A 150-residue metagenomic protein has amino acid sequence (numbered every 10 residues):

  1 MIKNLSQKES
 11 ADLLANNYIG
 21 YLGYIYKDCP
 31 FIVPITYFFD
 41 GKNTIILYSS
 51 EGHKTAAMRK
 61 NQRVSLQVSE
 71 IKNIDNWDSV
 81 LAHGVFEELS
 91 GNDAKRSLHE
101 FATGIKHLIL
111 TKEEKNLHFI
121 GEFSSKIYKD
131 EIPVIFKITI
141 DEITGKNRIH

Functional and structural regions predicted by a protein language model:
M1-G20: Short, basic/aromatic recognition patches
N17-S50, L66-Q67: Short beta-strand segments
Y26, V68-E70, T139-E142: Short, structured patches in soluble enzyme cores that scaffold and shape functional sites
K42-T44, Q62, D141: Beta-strand-connecting loop/turn residues
S50, S69, R148-H150: Surface loops and adjacent helix of pleckstrin homology
K54-E87: Helix-adjacent hinge/juxtasegments
D78-H150: Charged, gly/pro-rich active-site loop segments
